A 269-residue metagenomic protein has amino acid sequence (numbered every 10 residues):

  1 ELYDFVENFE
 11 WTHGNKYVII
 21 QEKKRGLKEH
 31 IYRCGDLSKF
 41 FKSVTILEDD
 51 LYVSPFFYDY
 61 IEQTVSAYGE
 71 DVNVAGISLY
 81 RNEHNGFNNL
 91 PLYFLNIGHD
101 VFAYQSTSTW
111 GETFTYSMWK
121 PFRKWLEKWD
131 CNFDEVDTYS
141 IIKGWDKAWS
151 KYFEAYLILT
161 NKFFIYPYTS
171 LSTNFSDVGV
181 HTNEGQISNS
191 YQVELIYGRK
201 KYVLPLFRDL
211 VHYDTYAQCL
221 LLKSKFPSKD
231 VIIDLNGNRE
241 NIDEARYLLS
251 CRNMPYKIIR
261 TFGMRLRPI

Functional and structural regions predicted by a protein language model:
E1-L47, L51-I269: Peripheral/terminal regions associated with large enzymatic or DNA-binding modules
